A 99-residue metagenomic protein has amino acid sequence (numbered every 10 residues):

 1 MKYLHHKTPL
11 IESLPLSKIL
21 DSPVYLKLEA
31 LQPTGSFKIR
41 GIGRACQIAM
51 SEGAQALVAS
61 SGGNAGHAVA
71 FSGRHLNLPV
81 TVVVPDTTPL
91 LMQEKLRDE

Functional and structural regions predicted by a protein language model:
M1-E99: PLP-dependent amino-acid enzyme catalytic core
